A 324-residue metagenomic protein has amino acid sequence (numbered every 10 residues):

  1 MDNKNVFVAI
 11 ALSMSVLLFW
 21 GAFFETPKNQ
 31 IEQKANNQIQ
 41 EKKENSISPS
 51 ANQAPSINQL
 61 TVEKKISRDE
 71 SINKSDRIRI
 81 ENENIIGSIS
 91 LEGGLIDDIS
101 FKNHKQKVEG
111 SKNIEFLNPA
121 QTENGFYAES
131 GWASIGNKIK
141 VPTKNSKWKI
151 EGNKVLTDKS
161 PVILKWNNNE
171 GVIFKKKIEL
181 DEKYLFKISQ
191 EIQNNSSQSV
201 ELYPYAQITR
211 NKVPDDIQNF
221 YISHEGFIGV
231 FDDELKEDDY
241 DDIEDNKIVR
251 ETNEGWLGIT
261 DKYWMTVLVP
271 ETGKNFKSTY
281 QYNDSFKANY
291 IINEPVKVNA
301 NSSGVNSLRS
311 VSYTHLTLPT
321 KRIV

Functional and structural regions predicted by a protein language model:
M1-I47, N168: Subset of Sec-pathway N-terminal targeting signals
I10, F23, N36, N52-P55 (+2 more regions): Intrinsic disorder/low-complexity segments
E25-T26, S199, V324: Generic macromolecular interface patches on structured domains
T26-K107: Juxtamembrane extramembrane loops of integral membrane proteins
E44, A54, S189, S197 (+1 more regions): Low-complexity, intrinsically disordered short peptide segments enriched in small/polar/basic residues
R77, E81-L316: Soluble non-transmembrane domains of integral membrane proteins
H315, T320-V324: Single conserved hydrophobic/aromatic residue that forms the stacking wall/gate of nucleotide- or nucleobase-binding
